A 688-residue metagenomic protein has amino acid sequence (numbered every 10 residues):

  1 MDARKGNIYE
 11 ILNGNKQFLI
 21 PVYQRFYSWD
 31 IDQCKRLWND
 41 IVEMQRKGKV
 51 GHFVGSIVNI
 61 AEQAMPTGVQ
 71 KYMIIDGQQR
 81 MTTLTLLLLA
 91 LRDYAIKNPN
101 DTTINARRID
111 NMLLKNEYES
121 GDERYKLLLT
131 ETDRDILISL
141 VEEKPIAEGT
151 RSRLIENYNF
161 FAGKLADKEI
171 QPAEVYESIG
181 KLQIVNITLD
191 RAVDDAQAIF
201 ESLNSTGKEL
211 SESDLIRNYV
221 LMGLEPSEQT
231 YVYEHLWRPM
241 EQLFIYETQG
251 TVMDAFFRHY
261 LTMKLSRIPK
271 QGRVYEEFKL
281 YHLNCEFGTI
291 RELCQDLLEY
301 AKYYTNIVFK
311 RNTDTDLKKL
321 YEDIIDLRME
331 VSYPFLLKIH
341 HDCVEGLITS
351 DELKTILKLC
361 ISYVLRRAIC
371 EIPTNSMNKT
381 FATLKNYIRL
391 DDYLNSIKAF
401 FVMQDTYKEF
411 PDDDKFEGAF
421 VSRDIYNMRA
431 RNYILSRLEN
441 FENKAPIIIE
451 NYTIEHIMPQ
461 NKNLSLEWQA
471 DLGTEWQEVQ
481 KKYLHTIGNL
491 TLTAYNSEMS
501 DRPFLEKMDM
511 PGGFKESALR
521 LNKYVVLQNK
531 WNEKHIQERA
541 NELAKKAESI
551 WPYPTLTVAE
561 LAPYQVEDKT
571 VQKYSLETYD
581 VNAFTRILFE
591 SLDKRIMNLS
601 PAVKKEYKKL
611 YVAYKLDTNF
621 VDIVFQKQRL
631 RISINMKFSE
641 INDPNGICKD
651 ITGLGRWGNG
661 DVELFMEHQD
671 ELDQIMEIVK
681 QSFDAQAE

Functional and structural regions predicted by a protein language model:
D2-I268, M510-A518, N522-I536, E542-E560: Glycine- and hydrophobic-rich flexible loops that cap the catalytic core of alpha/beta enzyme folds
K16-P21, V566-N582: A short, surface-exposed helix-loop junction/capping segment
E43-Q70, K385-V525, N529, I550: Betabetaalpha-Me/HNH-type nuclease active-site subdomain
T67, M73-R80, Y176-I179, T188-D195 (+9 more regions): Secondary-structure capping and boundary motifs in well-ordered enzyme cores
E212-I216, L221-N432, K530-W531: A cross-family structural signal marking well-folded subdomains
N582-A602: Amphipathic alpha-helical segments
E606-V662: Short, conserved beta-strand/beta-arch hydrophobic-aromatic motifs that form part of recognition grooves or interface
L654-E688: Well-ordered alpha/beta subsegment
